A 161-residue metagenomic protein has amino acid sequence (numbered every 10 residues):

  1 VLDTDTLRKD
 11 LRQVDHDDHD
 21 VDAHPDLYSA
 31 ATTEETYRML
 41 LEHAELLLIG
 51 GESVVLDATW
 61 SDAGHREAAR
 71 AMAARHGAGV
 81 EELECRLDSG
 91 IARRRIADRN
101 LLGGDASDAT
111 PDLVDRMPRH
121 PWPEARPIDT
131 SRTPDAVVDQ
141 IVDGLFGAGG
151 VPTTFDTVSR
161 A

Functional and structural regions predicted by a protein language model:
V1-E52: Conserved substrate/cofactor phosphate-moiety recognition/catalytic segment in nucleotide-dependent phosphotransferases
T6-K9, W60-D62, R86-R93, R132-D135: Conserved nucleotide-binding/hydrolysis micro-motifs of P-loop NTPases
D17-V21, A73, R99-G103: Short, hinge-like loop/turn segments at secondary-structure boundaries
G50-V54, G79-E81: Loop/turn-to-beta-strand initiation segments
W60-S61, A69-A78: Conserved P-loop NTPase nucleotide-binding/switch module
R75-I96, I128: Conserved phosphate-donor/acceptor-positioning beta-strand/loop module used by diverse small-molecule
D98-A161: Small-molecule kinase domains that catalyze NTP-dependent phosphoryl transfer to phosphate-bearing small molecules
